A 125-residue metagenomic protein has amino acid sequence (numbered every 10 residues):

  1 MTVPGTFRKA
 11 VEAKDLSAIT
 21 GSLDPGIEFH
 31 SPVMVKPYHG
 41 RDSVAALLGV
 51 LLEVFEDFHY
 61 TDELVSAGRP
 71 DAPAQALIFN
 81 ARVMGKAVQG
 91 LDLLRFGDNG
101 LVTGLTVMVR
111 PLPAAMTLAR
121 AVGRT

Functional and structural regions predicted by a protein language model:
M1-T125: C-terminal and inter-domain tail/linker signature
